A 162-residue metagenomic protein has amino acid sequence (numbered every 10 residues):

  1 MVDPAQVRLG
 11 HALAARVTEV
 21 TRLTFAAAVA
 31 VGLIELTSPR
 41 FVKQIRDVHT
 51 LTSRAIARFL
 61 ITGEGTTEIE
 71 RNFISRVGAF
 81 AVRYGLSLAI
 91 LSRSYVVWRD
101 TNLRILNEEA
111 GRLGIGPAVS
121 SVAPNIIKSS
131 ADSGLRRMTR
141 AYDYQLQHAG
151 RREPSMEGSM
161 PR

Functional and structural regions predicted by a protein language model:
M1-L88, D100, E109-A118: Non-catalytic regulatory/interaction regions at protein termini and inter-domain linkers
E64, I69-R162: Long, amphipathic alpha-helical coupling/dimerization segments that relay conformational signals between
